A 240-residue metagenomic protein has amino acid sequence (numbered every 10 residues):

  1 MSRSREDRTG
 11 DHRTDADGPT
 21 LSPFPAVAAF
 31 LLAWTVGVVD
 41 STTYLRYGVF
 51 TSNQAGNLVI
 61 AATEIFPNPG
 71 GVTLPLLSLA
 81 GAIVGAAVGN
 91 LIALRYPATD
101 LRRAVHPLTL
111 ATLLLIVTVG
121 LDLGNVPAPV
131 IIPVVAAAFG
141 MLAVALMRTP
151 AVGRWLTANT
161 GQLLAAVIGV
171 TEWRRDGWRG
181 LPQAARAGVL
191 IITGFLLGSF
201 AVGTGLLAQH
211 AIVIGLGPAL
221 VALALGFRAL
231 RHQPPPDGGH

Functional and structural regions predicted by a protein language model:
S2-H240: Alpha-helical transmembrane segments of multi-pass membrane proteins
